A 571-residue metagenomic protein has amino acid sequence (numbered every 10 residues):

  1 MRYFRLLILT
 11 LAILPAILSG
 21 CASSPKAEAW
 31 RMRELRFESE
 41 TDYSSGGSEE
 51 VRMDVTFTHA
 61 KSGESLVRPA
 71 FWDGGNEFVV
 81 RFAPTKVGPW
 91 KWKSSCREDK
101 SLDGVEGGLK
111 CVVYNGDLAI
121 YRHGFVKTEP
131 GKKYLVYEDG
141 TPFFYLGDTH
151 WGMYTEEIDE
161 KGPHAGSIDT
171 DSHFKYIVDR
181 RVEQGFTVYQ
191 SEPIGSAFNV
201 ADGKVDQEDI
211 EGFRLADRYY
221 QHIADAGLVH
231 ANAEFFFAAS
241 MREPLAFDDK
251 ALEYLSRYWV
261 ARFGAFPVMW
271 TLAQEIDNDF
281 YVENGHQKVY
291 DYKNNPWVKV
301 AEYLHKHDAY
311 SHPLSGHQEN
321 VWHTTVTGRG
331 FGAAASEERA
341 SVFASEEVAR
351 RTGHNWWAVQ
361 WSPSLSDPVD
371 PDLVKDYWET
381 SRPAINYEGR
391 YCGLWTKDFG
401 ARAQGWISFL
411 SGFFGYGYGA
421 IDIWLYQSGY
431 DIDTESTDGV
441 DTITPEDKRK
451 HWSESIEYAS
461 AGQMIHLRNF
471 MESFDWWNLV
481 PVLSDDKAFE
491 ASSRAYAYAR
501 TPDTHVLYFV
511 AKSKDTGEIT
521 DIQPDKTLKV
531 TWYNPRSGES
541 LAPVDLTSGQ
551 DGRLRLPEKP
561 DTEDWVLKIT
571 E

Functional and structural regions predicted by a protein language model:
M1-L6, F263: Positively charged n-region of N-terminal signal peptides that target proteins for export
L7-I17: Bacterial N-terminal signal peptides
K26-A27, D42, G46-G47, R52 (+4 more regions): Aromatic- and carboxylate-lined catalytic core of secreted/periplasmic carbohydrate-active enzymes
A27-V67: Mature N-terminal segment immediately following signal peptide/propeptide cleavage in secreted/periplasmic
E50-R52, D99, V112-Y114, L118-F343 (+1 more regions): Active-site mouth of glycoside hydrolases
S62, L66-P130: Extended acidic/polar, glycine-enriched regions that form or flank non-catalytic beta-rich accessory modules
V268, E275, V282-Y430, T434 (+2 more regions): Extracellular glycoside hydrolase catalytic/binding regions
